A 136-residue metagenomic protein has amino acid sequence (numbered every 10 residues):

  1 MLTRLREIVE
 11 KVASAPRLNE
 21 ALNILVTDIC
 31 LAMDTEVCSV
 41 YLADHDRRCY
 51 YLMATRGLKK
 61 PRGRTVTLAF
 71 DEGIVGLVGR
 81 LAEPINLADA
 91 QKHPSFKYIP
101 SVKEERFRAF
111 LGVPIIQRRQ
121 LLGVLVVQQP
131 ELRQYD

Functional and structural regions predicted by a protein language model:
M1-E20, L31, L122: Signal-transmission linkers at sensory-effector interfaces
S14-M53, R62, E72: Helix-loop-beta substructure at the N-terminus of cytosolic sensory domains that couple signal/ligand detection
Y51-M53, K60-Y98: Regulatory sensory and allosteric helical modules in signal-transduction proteins and certain transcription factors
R62, Q128-D136: Regulatory loop-to-helix N-cap segments in sensory/regulatory domains that couple ligand/signal detection
S101-F107: Short loop/turn motifs at secondary-structure junctions and domain boundaries
R108-I116: A short, aliphatic-rich beta-strand micro-motif
